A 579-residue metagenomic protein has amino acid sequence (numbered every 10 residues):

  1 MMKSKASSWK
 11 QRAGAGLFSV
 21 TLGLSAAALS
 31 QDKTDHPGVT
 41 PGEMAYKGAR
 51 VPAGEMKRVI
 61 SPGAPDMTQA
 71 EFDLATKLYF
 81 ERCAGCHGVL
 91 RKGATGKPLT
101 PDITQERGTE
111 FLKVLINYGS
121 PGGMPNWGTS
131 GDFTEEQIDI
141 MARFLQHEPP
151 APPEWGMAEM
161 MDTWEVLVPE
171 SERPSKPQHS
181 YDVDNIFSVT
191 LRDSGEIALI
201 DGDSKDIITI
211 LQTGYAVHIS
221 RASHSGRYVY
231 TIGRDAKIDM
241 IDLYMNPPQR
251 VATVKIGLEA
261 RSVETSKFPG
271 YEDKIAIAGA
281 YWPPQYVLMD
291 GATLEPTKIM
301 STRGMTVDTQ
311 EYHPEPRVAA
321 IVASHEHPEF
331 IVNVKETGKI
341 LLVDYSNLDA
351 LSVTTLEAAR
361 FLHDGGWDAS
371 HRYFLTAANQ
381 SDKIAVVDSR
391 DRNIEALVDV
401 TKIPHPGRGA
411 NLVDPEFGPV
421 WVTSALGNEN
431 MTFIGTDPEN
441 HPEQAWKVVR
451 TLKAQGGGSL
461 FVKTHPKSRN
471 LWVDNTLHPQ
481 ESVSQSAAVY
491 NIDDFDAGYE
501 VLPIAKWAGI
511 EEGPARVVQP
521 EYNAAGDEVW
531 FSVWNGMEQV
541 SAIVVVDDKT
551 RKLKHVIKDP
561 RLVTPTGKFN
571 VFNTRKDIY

Functional and structural regions predicted by a protein language model:
D32-Y46, L90-A94, T100-A151: Extracytoplasmic electron-transfer domains, predominantly the class I c-type cytochrome c fold
H36-L78, S175: Electrostatic cytochrome c docking/interface patches
T68-K92, F111-Y118: Sequence/structural segment immediately N-terminal to covalent heme-attachment motifs in c-type and related
V166-Y181, R221-H224, V263-E272, Y312-E326 (+5 more regions): Structural signature of eukaryotic scaffold interfaces centered on beta-propeller domains
D206-L211, Q249-V254, E295-M300, G304-E311 (+5 more regions): A short beta-strand motif characteristic of beta-propeller blades
I241-N246, M289-E295, D344-L348, S389-N393 (+3 more regions): Short loop/turn segments immediately following beta-strands, especially the blade-tip and inter-blade linker loops
K255-E329, N333-E336, D349-L356: Asp-box/WD-like beta-propeller blade repeats and closely related beta-sheet repeat scaffolds
P419-V422, E429, G456-E538: Loop/turn-rich, solvent-exposed surfaces of beta-rich toroidal or solenoidal domains
